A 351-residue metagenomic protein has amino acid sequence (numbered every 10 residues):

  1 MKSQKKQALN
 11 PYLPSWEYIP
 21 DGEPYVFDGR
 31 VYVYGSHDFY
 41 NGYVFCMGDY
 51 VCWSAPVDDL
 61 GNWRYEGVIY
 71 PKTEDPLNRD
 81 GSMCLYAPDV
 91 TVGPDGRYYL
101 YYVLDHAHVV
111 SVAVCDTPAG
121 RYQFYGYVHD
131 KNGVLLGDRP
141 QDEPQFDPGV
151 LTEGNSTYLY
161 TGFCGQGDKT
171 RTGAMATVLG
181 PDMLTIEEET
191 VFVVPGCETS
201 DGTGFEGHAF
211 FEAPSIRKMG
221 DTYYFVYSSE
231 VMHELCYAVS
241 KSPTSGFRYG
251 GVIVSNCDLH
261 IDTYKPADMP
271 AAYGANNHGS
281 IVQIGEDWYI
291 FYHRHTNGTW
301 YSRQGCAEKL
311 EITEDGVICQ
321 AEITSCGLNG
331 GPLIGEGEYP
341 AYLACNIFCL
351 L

Functional and structural regions predicted by a protein language model:
M1-L351: Carbohydrate-active catalytic/glycan-binding domains of CAZyme proteins, especially the secreted or lumenal ectodomains
